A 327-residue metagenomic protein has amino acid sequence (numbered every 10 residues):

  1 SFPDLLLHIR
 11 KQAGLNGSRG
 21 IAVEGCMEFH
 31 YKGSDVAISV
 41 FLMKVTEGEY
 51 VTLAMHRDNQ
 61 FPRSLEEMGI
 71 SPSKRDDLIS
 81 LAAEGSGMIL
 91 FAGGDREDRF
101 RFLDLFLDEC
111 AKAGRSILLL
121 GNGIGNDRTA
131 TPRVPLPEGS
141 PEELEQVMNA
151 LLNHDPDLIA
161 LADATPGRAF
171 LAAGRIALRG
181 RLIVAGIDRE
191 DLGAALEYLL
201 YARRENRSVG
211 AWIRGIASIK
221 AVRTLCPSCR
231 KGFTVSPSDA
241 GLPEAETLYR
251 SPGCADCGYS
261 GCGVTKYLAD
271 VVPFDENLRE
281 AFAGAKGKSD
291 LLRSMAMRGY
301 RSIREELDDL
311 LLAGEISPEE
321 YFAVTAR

Functional and structural regions predicted by a protein language model:
S1-R327: Short, flexible helix-loop junctions that flank or precede catalytic/ligand sites
